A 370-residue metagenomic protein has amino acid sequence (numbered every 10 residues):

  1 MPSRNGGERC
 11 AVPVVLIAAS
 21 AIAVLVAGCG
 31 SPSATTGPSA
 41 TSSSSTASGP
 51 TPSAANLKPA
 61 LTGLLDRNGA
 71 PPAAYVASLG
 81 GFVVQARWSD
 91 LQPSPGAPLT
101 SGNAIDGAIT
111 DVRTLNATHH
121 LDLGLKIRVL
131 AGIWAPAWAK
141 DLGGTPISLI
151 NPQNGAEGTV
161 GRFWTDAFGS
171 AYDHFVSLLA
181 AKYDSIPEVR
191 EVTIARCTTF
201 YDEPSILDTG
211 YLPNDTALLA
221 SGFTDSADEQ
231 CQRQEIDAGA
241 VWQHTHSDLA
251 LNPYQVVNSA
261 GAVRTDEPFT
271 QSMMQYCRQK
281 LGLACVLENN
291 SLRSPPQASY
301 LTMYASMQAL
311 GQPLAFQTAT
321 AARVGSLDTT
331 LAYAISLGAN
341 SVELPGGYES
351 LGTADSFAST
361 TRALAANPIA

Functional and structural regions predicted by a protein language model:
M1-A11: N-terminal secretory signal peptides that target proteins for export/translocation
R9-A21, T36: Sec-dependent N-terminal signal peptides
L25-G28: C-terminal motif of bacterial Sec signal peptides marking the signal peptidase cleavage site
G30-P32: Bacterial signal peptide processing site
A34-S48: Extracellular mucin-like PTS domains
S53-S221, G239-D266, C277, E288-P296: Aromatic-lined carbohydrate-binding surfaces of glycoside hydrolases
A104-V112, F175, L179, C231-E235 (+4 more regions): A general structural detector for well-ordered alpha-helical segments in enzyme core domains, enriched
L123-K126, L130, W134, R278-A370: Substrate-binding cleft of secreted/luminal carbohydrate-active enzymes
